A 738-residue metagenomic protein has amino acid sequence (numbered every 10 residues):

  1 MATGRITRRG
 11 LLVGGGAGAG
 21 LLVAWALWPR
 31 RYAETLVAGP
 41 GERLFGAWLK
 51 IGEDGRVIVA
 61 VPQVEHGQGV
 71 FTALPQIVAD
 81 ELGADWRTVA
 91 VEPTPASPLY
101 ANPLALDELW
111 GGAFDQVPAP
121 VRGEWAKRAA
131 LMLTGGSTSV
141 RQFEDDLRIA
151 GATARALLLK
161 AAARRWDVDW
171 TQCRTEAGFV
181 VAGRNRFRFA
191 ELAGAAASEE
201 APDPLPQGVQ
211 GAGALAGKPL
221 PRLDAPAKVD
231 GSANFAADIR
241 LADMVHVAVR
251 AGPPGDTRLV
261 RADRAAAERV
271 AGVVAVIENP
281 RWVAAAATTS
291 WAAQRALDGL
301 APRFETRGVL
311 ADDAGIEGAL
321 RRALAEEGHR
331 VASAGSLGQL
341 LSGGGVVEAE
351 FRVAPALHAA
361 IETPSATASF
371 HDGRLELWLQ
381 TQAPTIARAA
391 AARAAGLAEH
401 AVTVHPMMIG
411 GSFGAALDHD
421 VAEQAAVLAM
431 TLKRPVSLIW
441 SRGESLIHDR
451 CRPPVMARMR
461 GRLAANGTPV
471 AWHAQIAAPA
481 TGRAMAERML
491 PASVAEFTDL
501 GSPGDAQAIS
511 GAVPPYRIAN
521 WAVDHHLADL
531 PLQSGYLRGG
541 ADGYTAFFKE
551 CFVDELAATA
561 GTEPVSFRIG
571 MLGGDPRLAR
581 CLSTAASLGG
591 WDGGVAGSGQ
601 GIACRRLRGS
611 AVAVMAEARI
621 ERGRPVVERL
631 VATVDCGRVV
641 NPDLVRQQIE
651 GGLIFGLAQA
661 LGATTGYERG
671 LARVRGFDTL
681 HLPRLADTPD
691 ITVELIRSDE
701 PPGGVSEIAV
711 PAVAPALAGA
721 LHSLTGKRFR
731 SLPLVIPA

Functional and structural regions predicted by a protein language model:
A2-A738: Cofactor-binding beta-sheet edge motifs in enzyme active sites
